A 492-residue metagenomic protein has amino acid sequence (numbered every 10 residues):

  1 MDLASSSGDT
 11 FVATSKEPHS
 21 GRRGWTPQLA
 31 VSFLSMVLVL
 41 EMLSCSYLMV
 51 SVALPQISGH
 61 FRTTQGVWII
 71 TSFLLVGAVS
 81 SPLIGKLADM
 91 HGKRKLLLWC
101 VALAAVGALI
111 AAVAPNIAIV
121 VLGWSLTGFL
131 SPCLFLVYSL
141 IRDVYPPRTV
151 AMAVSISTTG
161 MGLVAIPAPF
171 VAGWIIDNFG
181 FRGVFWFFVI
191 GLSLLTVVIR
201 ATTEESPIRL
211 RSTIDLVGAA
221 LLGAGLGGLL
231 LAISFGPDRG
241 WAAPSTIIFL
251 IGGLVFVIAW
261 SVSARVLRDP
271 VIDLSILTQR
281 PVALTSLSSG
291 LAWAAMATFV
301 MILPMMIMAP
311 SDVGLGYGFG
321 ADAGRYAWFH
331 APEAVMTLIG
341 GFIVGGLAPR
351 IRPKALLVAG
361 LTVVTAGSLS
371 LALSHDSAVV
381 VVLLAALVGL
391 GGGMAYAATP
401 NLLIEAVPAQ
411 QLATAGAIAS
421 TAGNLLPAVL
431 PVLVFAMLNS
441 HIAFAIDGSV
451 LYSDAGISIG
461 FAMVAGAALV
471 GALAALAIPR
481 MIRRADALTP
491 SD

Functional and structural regions predicted by a protein language model:
M1-C45: Cytosolic juxtamembrane N-terminal segment immediately preceding the first transmembrane helix of multi-pass
L29-S46, V50-V52, W186, P270-A443 (+1 more regions): 12-transmembrane solute porter fold
S51-A78, I117-I119, G324-W328: Extracellular/periplasmic helix-loop-helix junction of adjacent transmembrane segments in MFS-like secondary
H60, G92, V113-A118, P146 (+2 more regions): Helix-breaking motifs and short loop linkers at transmembrane-helix boundaries and internal kinks in secondary membrane
T71-G85, L134-Y138, A331-I343: Central cavity-lining transmembrane alpha-helices of secondary-active solute carriers, predominantly the Major
A78-I117: Conserved MFS/SLC helix-loop-helix module at the cytosolic interface between two early adjacent transmembrane helices
G107-I110, A118-L126, V379-L387: Paired small-residue
D177-L287, A295: Hydrophobic transmembrane-helix bundles of small-molecule transporters
